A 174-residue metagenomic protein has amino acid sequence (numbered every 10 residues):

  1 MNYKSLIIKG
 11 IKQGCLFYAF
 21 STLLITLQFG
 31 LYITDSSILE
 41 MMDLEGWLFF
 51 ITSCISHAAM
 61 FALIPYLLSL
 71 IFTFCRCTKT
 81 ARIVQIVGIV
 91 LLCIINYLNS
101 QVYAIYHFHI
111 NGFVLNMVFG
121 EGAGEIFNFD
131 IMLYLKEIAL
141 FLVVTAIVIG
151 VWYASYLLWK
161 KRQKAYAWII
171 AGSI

Functional and structural regions predicted by a protein language model:
N2-I174: Transmembrane and membrane-interface helices of multi-pass, inner-membrane envelope-modifying transferases
